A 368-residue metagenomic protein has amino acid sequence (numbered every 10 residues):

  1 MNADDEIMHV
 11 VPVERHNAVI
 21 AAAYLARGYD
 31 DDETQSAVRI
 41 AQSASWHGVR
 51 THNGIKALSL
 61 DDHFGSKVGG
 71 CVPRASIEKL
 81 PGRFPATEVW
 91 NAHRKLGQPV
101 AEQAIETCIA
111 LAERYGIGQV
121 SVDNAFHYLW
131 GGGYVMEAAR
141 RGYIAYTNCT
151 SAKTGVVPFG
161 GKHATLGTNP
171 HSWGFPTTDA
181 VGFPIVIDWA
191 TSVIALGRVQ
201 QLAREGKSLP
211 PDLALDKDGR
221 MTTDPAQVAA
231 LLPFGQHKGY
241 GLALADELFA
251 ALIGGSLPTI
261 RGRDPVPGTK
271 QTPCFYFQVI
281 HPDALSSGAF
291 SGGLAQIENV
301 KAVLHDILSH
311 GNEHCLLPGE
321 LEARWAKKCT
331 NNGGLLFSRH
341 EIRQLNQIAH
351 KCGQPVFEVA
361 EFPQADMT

Functional and structural regions predicted by a protein language model:
M1-V13, N17-S36, G54-R74, Q200-R204 (+3 more regions): Acidic, glycine/proline-rich low-complexity segments that act as flexible tails and inter-domain linkers
N2-H16, R261-T368: Catalytic-core signal marking the mid-to-C-terminal active-site face
A37, Q42-I55, L232-D246: Conserved phosphate/anionic-ligand binding catalytic regions in large, soluble enzymes, centered on
R50-I109: Active-site cofactor/substrate anionic-group-binding motifs, chiefly glycine- and Lys/Arg-rich phosphate-binding loops
F84-T178: A generic, well-ordered mixed alpha/beta core segment in the N-terminal half of proteins
G155-T223: Phosphate/diphosphate-binding glycine-rich loops and adjacent basic-rich segments that engage nucleotide
G197-R261: Secondary-shell segments that build the walls of catalytic and ion/ligand-binding clefts
